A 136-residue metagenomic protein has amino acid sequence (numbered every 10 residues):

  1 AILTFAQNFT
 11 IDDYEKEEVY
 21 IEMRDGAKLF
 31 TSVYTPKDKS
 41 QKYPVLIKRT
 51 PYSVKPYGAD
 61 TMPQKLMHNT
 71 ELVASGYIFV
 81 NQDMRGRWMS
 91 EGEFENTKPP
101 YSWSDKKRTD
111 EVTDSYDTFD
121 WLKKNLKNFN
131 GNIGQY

Functional and structural regions predicted by a protein language model:
A1-T4: Bacterial N-terminal signal peptides
Q7-Q41: N-terminal cap/lid segment of alpha/beta-hydrolase-fold proteins
K42-N125: Cap/lid segment of the alpha/beta-hydrolase catalytic domain
K127-Y136: Alpha/beta-hydrolase fold nucleophile elbow
